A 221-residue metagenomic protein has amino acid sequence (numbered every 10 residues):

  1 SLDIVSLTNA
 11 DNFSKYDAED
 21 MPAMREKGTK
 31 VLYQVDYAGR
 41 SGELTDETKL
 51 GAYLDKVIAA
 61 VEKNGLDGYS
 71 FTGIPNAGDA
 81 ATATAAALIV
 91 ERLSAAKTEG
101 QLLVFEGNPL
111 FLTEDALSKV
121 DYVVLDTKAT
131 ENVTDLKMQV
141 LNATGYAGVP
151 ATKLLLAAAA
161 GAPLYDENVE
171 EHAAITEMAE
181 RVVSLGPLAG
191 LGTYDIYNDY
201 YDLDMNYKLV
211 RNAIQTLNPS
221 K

Functional and structural regions predicted by a protein language model:
S1-E171, E177, L185-L188, G192 (+1 more regions): Chitinase-like catalytic core of GlcNAc-active glycosidases
D199-K221: C-terminal helical cap(s) of enzyme catalytic domains, especially alpha/beta-barrels
